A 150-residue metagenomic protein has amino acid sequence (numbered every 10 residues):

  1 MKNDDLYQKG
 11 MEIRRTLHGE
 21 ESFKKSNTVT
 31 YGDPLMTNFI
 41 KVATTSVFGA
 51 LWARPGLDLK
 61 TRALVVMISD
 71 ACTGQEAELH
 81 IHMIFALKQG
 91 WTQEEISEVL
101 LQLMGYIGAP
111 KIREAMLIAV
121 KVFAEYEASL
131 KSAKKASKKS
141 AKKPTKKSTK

Functional and structural regions predicted by a protein language model:
M1-L59, K88, E114-K150: Acidic, glycine/proline-rich low-complexity segments that act as flexible tails and inter-domain linkers
A43-V47, L64-S69, V99-Y106: Short alpha-helical scaffolding segments that buttress acidic/His motifs in well-ordered protein cores
P55, S69-E76, G105, A109: Short gly/ser-rich anion-binding loops that grip negatively charged ligand groups
L59, A63, P110: Short, conserved micro-motifs enriched in small and acidic residues
L64-M67, A71-S97: Mid-chain, well-packed structural core segment of small domains
E95-A119, Y126: Preference for long, well-ordered alpha-helical segments
